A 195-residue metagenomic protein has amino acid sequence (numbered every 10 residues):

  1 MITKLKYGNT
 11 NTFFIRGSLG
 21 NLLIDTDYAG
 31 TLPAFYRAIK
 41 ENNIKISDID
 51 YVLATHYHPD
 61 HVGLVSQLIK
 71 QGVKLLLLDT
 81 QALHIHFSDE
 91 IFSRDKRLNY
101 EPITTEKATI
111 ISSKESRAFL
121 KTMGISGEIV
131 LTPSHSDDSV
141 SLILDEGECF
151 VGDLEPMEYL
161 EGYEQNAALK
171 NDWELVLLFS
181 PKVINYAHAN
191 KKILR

Functional and structural regions predicted by a protein language model:
M1-N42, V140-L154: Conserved beta-strand hairpin/beta-sheet module of binuclear metal-dependent hydrolase folds, prominently
T10, G30, P59-D60, L83 (+1 more regions): Short alpha-helical
I15, D25, F35, H56 (+7 more regions): Divalent metal-coordination and catalytic microenvironments
L22-D25, D48-L53, I129-L131: Short catalytic-loop micro-motif centered on adjacent basic/acidic residues
L22-I24, L53, L75, E148-F150 (+1 more regions): Residue-level marker for buried hydrophobic side chains located in beta-strands that build the well-ordered beta-sheet
A29-G30, S126-R195: Metallo-beta-lactamase
L32-L78, V183: Active-site metal-binding motif and surrounding structural segment of the metallo-beta-lactamase
Q81-V130, W173-P181: Metallo-beta-lactamase
